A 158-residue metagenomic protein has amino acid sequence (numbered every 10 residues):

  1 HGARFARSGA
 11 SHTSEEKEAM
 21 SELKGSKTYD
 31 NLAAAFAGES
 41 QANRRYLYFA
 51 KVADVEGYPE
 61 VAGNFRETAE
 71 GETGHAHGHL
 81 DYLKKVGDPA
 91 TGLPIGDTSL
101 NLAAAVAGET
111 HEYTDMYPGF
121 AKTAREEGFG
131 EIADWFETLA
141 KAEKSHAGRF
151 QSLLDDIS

Functional and structural regions predicted by a protein language model:
H1-A19: Short, Lys/Arg-enriched N-terminal segments with co-localized hydrophobic residues within the first ~10-30 amino acids
E16-S158: Non-heme di-metal
